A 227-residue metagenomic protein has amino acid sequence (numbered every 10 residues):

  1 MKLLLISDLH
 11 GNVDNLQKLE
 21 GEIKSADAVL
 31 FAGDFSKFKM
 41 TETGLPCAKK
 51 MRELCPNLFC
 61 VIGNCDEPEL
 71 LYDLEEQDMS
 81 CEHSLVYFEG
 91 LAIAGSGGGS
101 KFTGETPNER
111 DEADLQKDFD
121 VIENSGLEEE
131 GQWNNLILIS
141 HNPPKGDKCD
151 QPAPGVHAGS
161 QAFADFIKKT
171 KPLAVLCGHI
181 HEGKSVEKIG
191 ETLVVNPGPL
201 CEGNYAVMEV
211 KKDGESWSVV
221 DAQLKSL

Functional and structural regions predicted by a protein language model:
K2-H10, G90-G99, I137-H141, L193-G198 (+1 more regions): Active-site-proximal beta-strand elements of phosphoester/diester hydrolases
L5-S7, V29-D34, L58-N64, S80-E82 (+3 more regions): Active-site neighborhood of phospho(di)ester-bond hydrolases with catalytic His/Asp-centered motifs
I6, G11-F88: Core catalytic region of metal-dependent phosphoesterases/phosphodiesterases, especially metallo-beta-lactamase-like
H10-N15, S36-E42, N64-L71, K101-E105 (+3 more regions): Active-site environment of divalent metal-dependent phosphoester hydrolases
L19, G44-M51, D118, G159-F166 (+1 more regions): A general structural detector for well-ordered alpha-helical segments in enzyme core domains, enriched
I23, A48-C55, E129-Q132, I167-T170 (+1 more regions): Short, conserved loop/helix-junction motifs that constitute active-site signature segments in enzyme catalytic cores
D66-G159: Conserved catalytic scaffold of divalent metal-dependent phosphoesterases
V86-E89, R110, Q161-K169, G183-L227: Binuclear metal-dependent phosphoesterase catalytic core
